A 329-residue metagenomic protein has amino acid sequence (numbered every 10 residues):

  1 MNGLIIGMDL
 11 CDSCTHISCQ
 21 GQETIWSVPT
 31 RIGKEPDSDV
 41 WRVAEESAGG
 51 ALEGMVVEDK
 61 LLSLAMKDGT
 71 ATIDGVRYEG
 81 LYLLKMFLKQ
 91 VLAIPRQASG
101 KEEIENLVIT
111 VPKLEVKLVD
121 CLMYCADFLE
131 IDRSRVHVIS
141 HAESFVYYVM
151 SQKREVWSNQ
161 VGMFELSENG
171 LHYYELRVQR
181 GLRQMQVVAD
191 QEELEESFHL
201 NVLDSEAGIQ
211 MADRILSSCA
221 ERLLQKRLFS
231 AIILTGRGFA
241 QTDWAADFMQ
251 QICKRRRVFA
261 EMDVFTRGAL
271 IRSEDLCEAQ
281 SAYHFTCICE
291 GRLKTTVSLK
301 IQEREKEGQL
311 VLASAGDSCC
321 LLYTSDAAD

Functional and structural regions predicted by a protein language model:
M1-G3, R133-M163, V264-T286: Conserved phosphate-binding catalytic cores of ATP/NTP-utilizing and phosphoryl-transfer enzymes
N2-W26, S151-V187: Gly/Thr-rich phosphate-binding beta-strand-loop-beta motif of the actin/hexokinase/Hsp70
C14-T110, E115, V188-Q225, F229: Conserved phosphate-binding loops in N-terminal lobes of ATP-dependent enzymes of the actin/Hsp70/sugar-kinase
Y82-M150, M262: Active-site neighborhood for divalent-cation/phosphate handling
L107-V119, A220-Q251, R257, E261-M262: Glycine-rich phosphate-binding loops at beta-strand->alpha-helix junctions
F145-M150, V156, Y173-A212: Short, flexible helix-coil linker/hinge segments at the edges of structured domains or between repeats
M163-V178, Q280-L310: Extended, charge-rich low-complexity interaction segments
Y323-D329: Conserved small/polar residues in nucleotide/adenosyl-binding loops
